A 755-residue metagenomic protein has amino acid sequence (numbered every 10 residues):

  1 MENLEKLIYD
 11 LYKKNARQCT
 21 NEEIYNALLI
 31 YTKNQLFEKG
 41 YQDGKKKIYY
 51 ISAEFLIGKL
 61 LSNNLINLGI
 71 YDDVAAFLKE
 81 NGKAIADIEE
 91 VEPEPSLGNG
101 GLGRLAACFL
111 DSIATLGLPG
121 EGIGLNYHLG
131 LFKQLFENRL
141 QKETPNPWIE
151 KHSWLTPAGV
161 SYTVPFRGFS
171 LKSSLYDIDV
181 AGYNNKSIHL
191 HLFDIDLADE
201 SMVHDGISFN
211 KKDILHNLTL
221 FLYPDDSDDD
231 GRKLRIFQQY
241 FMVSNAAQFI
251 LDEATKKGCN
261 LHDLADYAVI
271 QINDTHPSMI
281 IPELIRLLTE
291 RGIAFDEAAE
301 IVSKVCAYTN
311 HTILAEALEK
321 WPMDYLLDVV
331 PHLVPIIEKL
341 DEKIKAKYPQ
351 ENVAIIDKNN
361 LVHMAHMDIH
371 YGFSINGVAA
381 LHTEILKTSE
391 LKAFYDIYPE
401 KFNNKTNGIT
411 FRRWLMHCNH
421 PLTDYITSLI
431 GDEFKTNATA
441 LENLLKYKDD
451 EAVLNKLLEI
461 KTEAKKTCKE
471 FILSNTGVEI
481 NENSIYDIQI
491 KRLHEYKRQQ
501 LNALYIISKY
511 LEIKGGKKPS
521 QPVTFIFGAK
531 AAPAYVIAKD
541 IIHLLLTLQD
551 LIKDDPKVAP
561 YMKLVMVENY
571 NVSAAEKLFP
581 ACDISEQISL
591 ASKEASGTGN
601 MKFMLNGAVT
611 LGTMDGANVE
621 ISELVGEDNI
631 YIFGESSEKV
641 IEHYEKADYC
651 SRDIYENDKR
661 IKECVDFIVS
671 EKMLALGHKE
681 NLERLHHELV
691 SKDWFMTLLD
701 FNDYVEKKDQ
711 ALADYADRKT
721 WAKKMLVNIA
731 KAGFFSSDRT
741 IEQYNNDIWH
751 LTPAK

Functional and structural regions predicted by a protein language model:
M1-K755: A conserved ligand/cofactor-binding region detector
